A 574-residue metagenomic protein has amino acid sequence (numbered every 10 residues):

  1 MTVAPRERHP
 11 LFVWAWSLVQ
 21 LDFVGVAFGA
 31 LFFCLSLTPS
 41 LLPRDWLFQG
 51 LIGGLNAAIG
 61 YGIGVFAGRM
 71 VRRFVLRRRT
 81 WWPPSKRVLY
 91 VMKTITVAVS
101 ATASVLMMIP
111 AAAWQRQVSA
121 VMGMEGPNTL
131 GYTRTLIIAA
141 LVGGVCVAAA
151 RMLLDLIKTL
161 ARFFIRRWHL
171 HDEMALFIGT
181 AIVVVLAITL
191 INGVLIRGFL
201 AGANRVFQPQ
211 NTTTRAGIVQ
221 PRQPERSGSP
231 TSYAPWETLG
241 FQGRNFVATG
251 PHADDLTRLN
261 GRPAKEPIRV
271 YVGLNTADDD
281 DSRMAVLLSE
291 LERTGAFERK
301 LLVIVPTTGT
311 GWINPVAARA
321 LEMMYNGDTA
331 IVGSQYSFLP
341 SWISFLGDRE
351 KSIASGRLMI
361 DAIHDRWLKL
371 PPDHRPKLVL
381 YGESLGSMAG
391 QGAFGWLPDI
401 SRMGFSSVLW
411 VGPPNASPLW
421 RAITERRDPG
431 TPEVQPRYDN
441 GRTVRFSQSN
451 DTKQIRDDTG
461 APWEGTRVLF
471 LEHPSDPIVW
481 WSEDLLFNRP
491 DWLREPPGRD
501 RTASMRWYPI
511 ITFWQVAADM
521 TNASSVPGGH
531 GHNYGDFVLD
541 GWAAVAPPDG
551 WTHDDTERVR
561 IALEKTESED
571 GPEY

Functional and structural regions predicted by a protein language model:
M1-W14: Actinobacteria-biased recognition of intrinsically disordered, low-complexity terminal regions
L11-P376, G395-Y574: C-terminal His-loop and adjacent cap/lid subdomain of alpha/beta-hydrolase
L380-S387: Gly/Ala-rich beta-loop-alpha elbow adjacent to hydrolase catalytic centers
